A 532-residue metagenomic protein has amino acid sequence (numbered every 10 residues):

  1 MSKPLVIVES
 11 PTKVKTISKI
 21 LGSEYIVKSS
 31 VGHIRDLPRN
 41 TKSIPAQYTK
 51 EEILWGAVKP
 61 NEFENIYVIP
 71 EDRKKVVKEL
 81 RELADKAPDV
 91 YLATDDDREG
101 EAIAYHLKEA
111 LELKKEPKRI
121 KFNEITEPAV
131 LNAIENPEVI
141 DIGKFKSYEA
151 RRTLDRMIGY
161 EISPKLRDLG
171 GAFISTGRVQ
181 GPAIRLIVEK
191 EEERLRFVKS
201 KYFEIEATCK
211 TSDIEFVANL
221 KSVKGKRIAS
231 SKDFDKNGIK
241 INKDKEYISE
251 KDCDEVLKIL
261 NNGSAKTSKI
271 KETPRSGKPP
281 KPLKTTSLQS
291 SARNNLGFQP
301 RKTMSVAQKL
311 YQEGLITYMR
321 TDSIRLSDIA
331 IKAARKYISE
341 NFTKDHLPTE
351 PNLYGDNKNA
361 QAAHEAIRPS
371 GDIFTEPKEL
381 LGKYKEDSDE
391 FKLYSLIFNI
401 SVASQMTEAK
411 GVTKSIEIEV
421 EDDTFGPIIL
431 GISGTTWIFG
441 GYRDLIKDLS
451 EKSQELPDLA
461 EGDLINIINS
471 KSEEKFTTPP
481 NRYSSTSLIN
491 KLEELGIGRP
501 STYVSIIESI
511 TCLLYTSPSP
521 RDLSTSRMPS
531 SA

Functional and structural regions predicted by a protein language model:
S2-R152, Y247, I468: Intrinsically disordered, low-complexity regulatory segments
P11-V14, E24-V31, P70-V77, R81-A84 (+15 more regions): Amphipathic alpha-helical transducer elements in NTP-driven molecular machines
I26, D36-N61, N65-I69, R178-Q308 (+6 more regions): Long, highly charged, low-complexity internal segments
A129-E204: C-terminal or mid-to-C-terminal helical accessory/interaction module adjacent to the motor/catalytic core
G314, L514: Glycine-centered, phosphate/nucleic-acid-interacting loop/turn motifs that mediate DNA/RNA or nucleotide
T321-I324: Short, Lys/Arg-rich nucleic-acid/phosphate-binding segment
Y515-D522: Conserved small/polar residues in nucleotide/adenosyl-binding loops
R527-A532: Hydrophobic alpha-helical segments, chiefly the membrane-spanning helices and signal/signal-anchor peptides
